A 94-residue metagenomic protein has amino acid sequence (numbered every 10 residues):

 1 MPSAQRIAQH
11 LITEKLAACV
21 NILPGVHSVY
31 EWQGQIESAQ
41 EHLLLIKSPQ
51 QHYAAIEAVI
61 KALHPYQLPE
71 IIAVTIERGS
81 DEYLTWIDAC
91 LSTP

Functional and structural regions predicted by a protein language model:
M1-P94: Positively charged, small/polar-rich N-terminal and surface patches that mediate targeting and assembly and bind
